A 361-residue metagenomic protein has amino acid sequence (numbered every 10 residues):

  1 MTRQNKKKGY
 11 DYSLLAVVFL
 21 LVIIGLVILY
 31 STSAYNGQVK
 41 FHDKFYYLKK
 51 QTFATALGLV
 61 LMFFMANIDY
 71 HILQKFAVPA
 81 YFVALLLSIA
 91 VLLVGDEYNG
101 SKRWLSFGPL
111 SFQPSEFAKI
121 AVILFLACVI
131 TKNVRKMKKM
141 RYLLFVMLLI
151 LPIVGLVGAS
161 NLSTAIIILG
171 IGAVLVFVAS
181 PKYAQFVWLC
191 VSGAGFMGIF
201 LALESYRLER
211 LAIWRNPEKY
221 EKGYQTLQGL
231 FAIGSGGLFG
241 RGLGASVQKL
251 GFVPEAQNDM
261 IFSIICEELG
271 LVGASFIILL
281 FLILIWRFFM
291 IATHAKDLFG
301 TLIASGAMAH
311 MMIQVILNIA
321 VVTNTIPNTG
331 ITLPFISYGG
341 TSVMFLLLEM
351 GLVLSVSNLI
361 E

Functional and structural regions predicted by a protein language model:
M1-Q4, K8, L29, L317-E361: A juxtamembrane structural motif centered on a specific transmembrane helix
Q4-V18: N-terminal membrane topogenic signal
V17-I23, S31, K40-Q225, S263-N324 (+1 more regions): Hydrophobic alpha-helical transmembrane segments of multi-pass inner membrane proteins, especially in bacterial systems
Y35-N36: Transmembrane helices with small-residue packing motifs
G108-A118, G158-S160, G237-G242, G330-F345: Glycine/serine-rich anion-binding loops at beta->alpha junctions that coordinate negatively charged ligand groups
N161-I167, R241-S246, A256-N258, S275 (+2 more regions): Transmembrane helix boundary and interhelical junction motifs in multipass membrane proteins
I167-L169, G244-G251, L280, T323-T332 (+1 more regions): Re-entrant/interfacial helical elements at transmembrane boundaries that shape and gate the permeation pathway
I213, P217-N258, F262, L269-G273: TM-adjacent membrane-interface loops and short helices in multi-pass inner/ER membrane proteins
